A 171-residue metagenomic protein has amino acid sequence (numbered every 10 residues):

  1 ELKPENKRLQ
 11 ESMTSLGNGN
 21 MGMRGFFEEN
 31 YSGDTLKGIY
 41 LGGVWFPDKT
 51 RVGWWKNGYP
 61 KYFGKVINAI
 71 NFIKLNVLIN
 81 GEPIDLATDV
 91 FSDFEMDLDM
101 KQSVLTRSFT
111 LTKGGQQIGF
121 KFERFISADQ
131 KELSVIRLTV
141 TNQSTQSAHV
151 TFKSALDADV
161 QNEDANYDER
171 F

Functional and structural regions predicted by a protein language model:
E1-F171: Terminal accessory carbohydrate-recognition/targeting modules of carbohydrate-active enzymes
